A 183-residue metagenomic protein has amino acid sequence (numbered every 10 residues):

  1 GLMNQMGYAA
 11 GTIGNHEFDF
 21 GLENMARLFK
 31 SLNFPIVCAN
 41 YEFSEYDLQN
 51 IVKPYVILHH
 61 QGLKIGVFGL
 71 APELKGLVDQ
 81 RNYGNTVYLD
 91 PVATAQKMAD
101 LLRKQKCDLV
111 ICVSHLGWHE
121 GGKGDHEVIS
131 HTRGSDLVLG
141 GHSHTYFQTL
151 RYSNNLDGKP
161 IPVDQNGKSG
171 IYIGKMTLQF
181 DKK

Functional and structural regions predicted by a protein language model:
G1-K183: Acidic, metal/ion-coordinating pockets
